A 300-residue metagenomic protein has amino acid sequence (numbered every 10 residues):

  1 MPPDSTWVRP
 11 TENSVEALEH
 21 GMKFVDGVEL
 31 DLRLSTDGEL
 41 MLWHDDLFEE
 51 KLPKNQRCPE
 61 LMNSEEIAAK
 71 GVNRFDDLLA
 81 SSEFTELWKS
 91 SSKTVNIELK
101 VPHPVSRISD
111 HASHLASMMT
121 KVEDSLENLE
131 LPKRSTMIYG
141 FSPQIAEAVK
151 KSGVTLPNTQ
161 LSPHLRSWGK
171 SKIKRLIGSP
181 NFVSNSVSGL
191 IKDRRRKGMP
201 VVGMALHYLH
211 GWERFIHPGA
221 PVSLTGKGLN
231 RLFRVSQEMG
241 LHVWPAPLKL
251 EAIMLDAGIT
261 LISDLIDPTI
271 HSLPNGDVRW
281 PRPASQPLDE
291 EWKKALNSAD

Functional and structural regions predicted by a protein language model:
M1-D300: Phosphate-group recognition and catalysis centered on beta-loop-alpha active-site segments
